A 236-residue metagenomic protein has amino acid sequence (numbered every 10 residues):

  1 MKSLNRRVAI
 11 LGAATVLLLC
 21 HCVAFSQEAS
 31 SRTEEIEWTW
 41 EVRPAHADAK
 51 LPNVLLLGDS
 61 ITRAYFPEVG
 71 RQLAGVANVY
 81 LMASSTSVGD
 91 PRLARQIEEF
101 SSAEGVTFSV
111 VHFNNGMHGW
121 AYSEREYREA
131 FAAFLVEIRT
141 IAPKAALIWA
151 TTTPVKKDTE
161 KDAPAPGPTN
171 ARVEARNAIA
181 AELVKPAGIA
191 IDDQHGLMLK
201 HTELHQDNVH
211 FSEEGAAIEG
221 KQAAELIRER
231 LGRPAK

Functional and structural regions predicted by a protein language model:
M1, Q72, A94-K236: Alpha-helical cap/lid subdomain in secreted, periplasmic, or secretory-pathway luminal O-acyl-processing enzymes
N5, V42-R43, G196: Hydrophobic alpha-helical segments with strong N-terminal bias
R6-I10: N-terminal export leaders
G12-H21: Bacterial N-terminal signal peptides
A14, V42, H46, E203-L204: Generic detector of short alpha-helix boundary/capping microenvironments and adjacent low-complexity segments
V23-F25: Sec/Tat signal peptide C-region and signal peptidase I cleavage site
Q27-S30, L147: Conserved long hydrophobic alpha-helices within structured protein cores
A29-A133, A171-E174: Conserved SGNH/GDSL esterase-like catalytic core that processes O-acyl groups on lipids and polysaccharides
